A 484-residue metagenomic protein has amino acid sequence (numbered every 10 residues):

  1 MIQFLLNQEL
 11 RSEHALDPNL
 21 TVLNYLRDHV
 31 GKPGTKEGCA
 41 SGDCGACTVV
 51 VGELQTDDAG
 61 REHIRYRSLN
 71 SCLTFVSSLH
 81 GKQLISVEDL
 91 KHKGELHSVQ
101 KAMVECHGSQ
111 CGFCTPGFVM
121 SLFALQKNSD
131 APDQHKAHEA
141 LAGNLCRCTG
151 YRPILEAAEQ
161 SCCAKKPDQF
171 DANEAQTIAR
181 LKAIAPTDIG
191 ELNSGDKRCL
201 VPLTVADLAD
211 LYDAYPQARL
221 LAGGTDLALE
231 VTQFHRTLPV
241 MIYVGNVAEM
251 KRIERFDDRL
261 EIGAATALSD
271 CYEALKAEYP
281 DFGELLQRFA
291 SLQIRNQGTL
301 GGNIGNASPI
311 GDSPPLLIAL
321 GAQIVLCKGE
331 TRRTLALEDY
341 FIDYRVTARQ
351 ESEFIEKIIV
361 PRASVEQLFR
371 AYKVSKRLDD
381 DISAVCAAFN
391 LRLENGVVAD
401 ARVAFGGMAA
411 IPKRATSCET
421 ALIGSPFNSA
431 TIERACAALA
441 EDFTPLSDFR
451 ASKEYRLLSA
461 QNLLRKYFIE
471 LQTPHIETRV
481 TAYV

Functional and structural regions predicted by a protein language model:
M1-Q3, A401: Extreme N-terminal starter segment of soluble prokaryotic enzymes
E9-P18: Short, contiguous acidic and Ser/Thr-rich linear segments
D17-V49: A basic, amphipathic helix-loop patch mediating RNA/tRNA/ribosome contacts
V50-L54, I64, S68-N70, G94 (+4 more regions): C-terminal structural segment of proteins
V51-S86: S4-like RNA-binding module at protein N-termini
